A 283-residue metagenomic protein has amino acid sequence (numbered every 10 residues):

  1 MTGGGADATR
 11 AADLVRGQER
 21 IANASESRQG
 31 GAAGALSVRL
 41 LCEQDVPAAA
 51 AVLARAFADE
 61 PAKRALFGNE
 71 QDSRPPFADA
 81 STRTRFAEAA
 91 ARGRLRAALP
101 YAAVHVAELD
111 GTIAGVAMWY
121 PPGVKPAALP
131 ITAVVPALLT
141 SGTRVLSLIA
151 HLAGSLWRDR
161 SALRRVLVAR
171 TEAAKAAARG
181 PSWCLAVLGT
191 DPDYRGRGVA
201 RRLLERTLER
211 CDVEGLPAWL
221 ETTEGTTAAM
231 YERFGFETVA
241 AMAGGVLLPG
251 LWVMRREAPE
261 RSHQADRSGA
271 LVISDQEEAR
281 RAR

Functional and structural regions predicted by a protein language model:
S37-A51, D59-A62: A short beta-loop-alpha structural element at the N-terminal edge of CoA-dependent acyl/N-acetyltransferase catalytic
E70-A103: Active-site rim helix/loop that mediates acceptor-substrate recognition in acyltransferases
P100-W119, D193: Conserved beta-hairpin
M118-G189, R195, G245-V246: Conserved acyl-donor/pantetheine-binding loop and adjacent beta-alpha core of acyl/acetyltransferases and related
S182-W183, R210-T223: Conserved GNAT acetyl-CoA-binding A-motif
A186-R195, W219-A228, V246-L247, E257: Conserved beta-strand-loop-alpha-helix junction that forms the acyl-donor binding cleft
G196-E209: Conserved acetyl-CoA-binding loop-helix of GNAT-fold acetyltransferases
R201, V213, E224-A241, L247-L248: Conserved active-site alpha-helix within GNAT-family acetyltransferase domains
